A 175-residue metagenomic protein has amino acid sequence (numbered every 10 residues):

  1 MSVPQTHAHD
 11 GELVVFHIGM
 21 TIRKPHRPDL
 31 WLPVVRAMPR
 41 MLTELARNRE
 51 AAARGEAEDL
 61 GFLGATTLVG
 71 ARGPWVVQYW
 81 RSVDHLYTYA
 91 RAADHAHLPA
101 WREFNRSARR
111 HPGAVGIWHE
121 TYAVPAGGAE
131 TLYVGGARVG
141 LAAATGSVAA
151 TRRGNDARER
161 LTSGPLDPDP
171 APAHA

Functional and structural regions predicted by a protein language model:
M1-G70, H85-T88, H111-A175: Short S/T/G/P-rich N-terminal loop/turn motif that feeds into the first structured element of a domain
Y79-R81: Tryptophan-centric aromatic hotspots in well-structured domains and transmembrane helices
V83-G116: An amphipathic, aromatic/His-enriched active-site/gating alpha helix that lines ligand/cofactor pockets
